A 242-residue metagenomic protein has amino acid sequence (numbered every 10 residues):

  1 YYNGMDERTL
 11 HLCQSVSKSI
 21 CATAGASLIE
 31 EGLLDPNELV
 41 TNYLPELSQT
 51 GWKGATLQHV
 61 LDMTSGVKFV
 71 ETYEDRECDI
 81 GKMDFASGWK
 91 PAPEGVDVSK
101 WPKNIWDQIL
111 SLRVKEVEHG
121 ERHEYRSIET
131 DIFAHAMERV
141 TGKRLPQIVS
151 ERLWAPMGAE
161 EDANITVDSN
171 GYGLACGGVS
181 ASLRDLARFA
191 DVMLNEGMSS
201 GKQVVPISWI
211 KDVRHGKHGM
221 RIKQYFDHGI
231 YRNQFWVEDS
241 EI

Functional and structural regions predicted by a protein language model:
Y1-M5: A short, well-structured edge-of-sheet supersecondary motif
E7, L12, E30-Y73, S111-V114 (+3 more regions): Active-site helix/loop module of the DD-peptidase/beta-lactamase fold, centered on the serine-lysine SxxK catalytic
H11-N37, V60, F133-M137, L186-F189: Active-site SXXK
Q14, H123-Y125: Catalytic tyrosine of NAD(P)H-dependent dehydrogenase/reductases that use a Tyr as the general acid/base
A26, T41, Q58-L61, W106 (+8 more regions): Non-transmembrane alpha-helical segments in soluble domains of secreted/periplasmic/extracellular proteins
P93-E121: Alpha-helix-centered segments that form part of catalytic cores
E129-A136, A175-M198: Active-site-proximal alpha-helical segments within enzyme catalytic domains
E160-T166, K211-I242: Active-site Gly/Thr loop motif
